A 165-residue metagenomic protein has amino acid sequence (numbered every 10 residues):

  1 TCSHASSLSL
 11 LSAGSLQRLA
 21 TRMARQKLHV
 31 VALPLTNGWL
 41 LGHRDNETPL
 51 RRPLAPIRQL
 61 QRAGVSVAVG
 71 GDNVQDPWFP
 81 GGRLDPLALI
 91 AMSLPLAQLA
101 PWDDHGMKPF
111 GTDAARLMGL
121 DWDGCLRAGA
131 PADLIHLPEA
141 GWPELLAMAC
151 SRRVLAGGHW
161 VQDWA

Functional and structural regions predicted by a protein language model:
T1, L28-V30, S66-A68, L134 (+1 more regions): Structural motif
T1-P53: Active-site core of metal-dependent hydrolases
H4-S6, A32-L35, V69-N73, H136-E139 (+1 more regions): Active-site proximal loops enriched in glycine and acidic residues that flank catalytic Cys/His/Asp and coordinate
L40, R51-A130, L134-L137: His/Asp/Glu-enriched, well-ordered alpha-helical/loop segment that forms or immediately abuts the divalent-metal
D45-P49, R83-P86, S151-V154: Short low-complexity, flexible loop/linker segments enriched in glycine and/or proline with clustered acidic
P109, A128-A165: C-terminal cap of metal-dependent C-N hydrolases
